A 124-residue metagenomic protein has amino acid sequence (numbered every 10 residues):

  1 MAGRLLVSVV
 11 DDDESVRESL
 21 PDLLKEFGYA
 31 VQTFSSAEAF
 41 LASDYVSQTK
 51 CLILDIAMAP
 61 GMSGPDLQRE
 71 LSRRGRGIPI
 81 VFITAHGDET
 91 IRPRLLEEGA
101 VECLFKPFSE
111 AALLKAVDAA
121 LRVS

Functional and structural regions predicted by a protein language model:
E14-Q32, E98: Two-component/phosphorelay signaling modules centered on CheY-like receiver
T33-C51: Acidic, metal-coordinating helix/loop segments flanking the phosphotransfer/catalytic sites of two-component signaling
E38-A42, S63-R76: Short amphipathic alpha-helix used as the core "switch/output" element in two-component signaling
A57-A59: The short loop immediately C-terminal to the conserved phospho-acceptor aspartate in CheY-like receiver
M62, D66, R73, G87-E102: Alpha4 helix (beta4-alpha4-beta5 surface) of REC/receiver domains from two-component response regulators
T90, F108-D118: C-terminal output helix
